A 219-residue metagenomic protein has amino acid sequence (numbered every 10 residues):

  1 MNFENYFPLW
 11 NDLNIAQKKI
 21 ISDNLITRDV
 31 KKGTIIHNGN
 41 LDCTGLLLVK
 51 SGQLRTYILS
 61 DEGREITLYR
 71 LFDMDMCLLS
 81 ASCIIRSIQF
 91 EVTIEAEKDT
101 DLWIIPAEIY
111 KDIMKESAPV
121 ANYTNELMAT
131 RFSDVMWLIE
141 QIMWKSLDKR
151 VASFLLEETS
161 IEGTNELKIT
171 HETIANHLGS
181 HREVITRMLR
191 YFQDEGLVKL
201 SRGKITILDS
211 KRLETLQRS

Functional and structural regions predicted by a protein language model:
M1-K31, L71, M76, A81-I85: Cyclic nucleotide-binding regulatory module and flanking cytosolic helices
G33, T44-Y57, F72-M74: Glycine- and acidic-residue-biased ligand/ion/polar-headgroup-sensing regions
I36-L41: Short phosphate-coordinating micro-motif centered on Lys-Gly-acidic
D61-L68: Short alpha-helix-to-loop micro-motif enriched in aromatics/charged/Gly
Y69-N125: Cyclic-nucleotide recognition modules
E97-K98, K115-S180: Polybasic "coupling" helices that flank or enter modular domains
L147, L156-S219: Phosphate-/nucleic-acid-contacting segments
